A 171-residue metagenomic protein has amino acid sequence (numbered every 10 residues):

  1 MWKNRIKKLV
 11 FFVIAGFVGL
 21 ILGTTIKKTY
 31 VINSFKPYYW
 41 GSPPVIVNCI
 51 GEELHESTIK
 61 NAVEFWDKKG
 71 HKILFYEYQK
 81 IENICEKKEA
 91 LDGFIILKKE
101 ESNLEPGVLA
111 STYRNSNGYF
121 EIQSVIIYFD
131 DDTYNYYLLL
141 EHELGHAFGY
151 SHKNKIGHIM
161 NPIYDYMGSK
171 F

Functional and structural regions predicted by a protein language model:
M1-G16: N-terminal Sec-pathway targeting helices
G19-F171: Zinc-dependent metalloendopeptidases
